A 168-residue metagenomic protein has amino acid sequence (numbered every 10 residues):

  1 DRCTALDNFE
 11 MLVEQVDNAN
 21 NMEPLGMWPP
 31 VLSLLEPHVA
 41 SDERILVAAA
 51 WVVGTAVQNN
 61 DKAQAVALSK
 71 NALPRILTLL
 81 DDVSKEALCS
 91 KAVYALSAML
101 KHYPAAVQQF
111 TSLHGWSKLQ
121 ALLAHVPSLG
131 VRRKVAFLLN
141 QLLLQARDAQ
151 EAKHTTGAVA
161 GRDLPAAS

Functional and structural regions predicted by a protein language model:
D1-E10, V39-Q58, S69, D82-K101 (+2 more regions): Alpha-helical solenoid repeats of the armadillo/HEAT superfamily in eukaryotic scaffolding/adaptor proteins
R2-N21, M27: LRR N-terminal entry segment and analogous cap-like coil->beta motifs
V13, K101-Y103, A121: Eukaryotic long, low-complexity intrinsically disordered regulatory regions enriched in serine/proline and acidic/polar
N20, A65, A105-Q108: Recurring C-terminal helix/loop segment of individual leucine-rich repeat
E23-L77: Helix-rich alpha-solenoid scaffolding regions
L25-P30, L113-W116, L138-N140: Amphipathic alpha-helical scaffolding segments
P30-S33, L73-L80, K118-L122, A167-S168: Buried hydrophobic core positions in alpha-solenoid tandem helical repeats
